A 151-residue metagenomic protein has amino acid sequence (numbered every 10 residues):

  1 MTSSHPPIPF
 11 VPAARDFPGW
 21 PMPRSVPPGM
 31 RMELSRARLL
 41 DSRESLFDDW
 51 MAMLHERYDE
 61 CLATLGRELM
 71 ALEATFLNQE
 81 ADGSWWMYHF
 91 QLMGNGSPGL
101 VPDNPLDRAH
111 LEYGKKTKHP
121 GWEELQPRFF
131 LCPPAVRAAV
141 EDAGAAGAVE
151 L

Functional and structural regions predicted by a protein language model:
T2-I8, D59-M70, L92-V140, L151: An amphipathic, aromatic/His-enriched active-site/gating alpha helix that lines ligand/cofactor pockets
H5-P27, D59-M87, G96-P98: Short, glycine- and small/hydrophobic-rich beta-strand elements in well-ordered beta-sheets
P7, A14, E44, D48 (+3 more regions): Generic intrinsically disordered, low-complexity segments enriched for polar/acidic and small residues
D16-L54: Long, hydrophobic N-terminal alpha-helical segment
E33-L39, F47, E73-R108: Short, well-ordered beta-strand segments in beta-rich or mixed alpha/beta enzyme and ligand-binding folds
G144-G147: Terminal interaction module
